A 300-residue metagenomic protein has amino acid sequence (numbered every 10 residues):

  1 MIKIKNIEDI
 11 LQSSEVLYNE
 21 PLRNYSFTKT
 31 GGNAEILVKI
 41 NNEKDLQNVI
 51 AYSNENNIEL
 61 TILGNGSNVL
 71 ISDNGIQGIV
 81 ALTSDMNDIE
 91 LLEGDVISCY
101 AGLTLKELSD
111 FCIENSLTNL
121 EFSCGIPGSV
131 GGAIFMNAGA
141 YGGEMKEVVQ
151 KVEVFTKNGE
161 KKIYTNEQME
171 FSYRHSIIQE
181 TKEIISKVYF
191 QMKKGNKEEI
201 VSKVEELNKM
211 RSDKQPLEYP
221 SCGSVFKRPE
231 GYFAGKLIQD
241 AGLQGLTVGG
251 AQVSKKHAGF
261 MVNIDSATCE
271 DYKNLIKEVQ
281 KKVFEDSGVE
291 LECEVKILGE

Functional and structural regions predicted by a protein language model:
I2-V130: Anion-binding (especially nucleotide phosphate/pyrophosphate-binding) glycine-rich loop and adjoining beta-alpha core
L17-Y18, N24, F155-K157, K161-N274 (+2 more regions): Phosphate/pyrophosphate- and phosphate-bearing ligand-binding catalytic cores of soluble enzymes
G31-G32, L37-E43, L70-D88, F135-N166 (+1 more regions): Structural signature of FAD isoalloxazine-binding scaffolds in flavoprotein oxidoreductases
Y52, L275-E278: Structural preference for long, well-ordered alpha-helical segments within the folded cores of structured domains
N56, L63-N65, V148, Y219-P220 (+1 more regions): Short, basic and Ser/Thr-rich N-terminal targeting/leader segments
K106, M136-A138, E167-Y173: Short acidic (Asp/Glu) patches
I113-Q150, S221: A gly/ser-rich beta-alpha-beta helix-loop segment of oxidoreductase catalytic cores
